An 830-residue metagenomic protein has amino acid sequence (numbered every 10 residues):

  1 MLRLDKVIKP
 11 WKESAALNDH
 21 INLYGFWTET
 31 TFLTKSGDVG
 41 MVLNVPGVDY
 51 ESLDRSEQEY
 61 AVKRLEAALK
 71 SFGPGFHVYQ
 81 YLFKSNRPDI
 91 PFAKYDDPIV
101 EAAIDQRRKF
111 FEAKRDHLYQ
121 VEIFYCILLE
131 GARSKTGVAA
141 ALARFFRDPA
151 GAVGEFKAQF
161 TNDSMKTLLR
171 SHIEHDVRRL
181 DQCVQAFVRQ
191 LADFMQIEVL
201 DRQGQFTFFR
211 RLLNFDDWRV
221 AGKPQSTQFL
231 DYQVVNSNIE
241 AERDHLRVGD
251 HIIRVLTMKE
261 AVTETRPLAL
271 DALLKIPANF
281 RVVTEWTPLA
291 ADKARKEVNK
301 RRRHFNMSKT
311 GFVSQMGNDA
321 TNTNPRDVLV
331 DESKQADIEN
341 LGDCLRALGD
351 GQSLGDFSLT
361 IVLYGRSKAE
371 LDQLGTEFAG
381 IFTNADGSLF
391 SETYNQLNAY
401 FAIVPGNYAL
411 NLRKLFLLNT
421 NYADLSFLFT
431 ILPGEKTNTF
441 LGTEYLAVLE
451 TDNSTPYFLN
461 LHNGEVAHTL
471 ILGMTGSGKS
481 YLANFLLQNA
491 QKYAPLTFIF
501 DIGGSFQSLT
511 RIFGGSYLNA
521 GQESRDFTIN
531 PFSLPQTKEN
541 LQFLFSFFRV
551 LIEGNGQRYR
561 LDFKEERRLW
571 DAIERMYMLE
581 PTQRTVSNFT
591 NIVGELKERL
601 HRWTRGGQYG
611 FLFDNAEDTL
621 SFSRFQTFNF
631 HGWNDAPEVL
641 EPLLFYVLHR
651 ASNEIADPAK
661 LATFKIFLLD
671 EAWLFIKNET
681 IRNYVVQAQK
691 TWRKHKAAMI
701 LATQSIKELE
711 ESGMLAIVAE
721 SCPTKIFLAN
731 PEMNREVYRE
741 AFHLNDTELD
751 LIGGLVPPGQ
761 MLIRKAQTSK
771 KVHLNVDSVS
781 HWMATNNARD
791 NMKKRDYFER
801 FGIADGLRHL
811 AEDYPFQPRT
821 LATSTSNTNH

Functional and structural regions predicted by a protein language model:
M1-P433: Extended, folded cores of ATP/NTP-driven motor/assembly subunits in large transport and secretion machines
V48, R55-S71, K293-K300, G387-S388 (+10 more regions): P-loop NTPase motor domains
I471: Hydrophobic anchor at the beta1->P-loop junction of P-loop NTPases
G476: Walker A (P-loop) phosphate-binding loop of P-loop NTPases
K479: Conserved lysine of the Walker
L482: Hydrophobic positions on the alpha1 helix immediately C-terminal to the Walker A/P-loop
P495-Q507, Q522: Short beta-strand-centered segment that lines the nucleotide-binding/catalytic pocket of NTP-utilizing
G515-L518, M714-F727: A short helix-turn-beta junction within AAA+ P-loop NTPase domains corresponding to the substrate/partner-engaging
